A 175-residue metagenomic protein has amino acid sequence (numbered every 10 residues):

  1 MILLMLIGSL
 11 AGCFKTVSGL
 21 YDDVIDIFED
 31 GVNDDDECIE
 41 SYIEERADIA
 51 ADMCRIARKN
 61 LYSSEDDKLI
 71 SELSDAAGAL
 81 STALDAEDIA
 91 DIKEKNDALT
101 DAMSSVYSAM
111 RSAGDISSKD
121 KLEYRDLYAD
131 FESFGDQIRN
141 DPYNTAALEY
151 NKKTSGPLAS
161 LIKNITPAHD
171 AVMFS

Functional and structural regions predicted by a protein language model:
M1-S175: A helix-centric hydrophobic-segment signal that preferentially recognizes long, alpha-helical stretches used
